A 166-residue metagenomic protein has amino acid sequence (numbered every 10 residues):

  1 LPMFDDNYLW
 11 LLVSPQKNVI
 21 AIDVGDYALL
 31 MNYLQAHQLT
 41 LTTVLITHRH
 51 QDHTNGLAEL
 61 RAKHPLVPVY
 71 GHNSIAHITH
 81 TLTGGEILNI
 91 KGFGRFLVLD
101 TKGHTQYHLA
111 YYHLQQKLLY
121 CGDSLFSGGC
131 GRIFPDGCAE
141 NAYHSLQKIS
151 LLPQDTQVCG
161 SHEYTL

Functional and structural regions predicted by a protein language model:
L1-H37, Y111-G122: Conserved beta-strand hairpin/beta-sheet module of binuclear metal-dependent hydrolase folds, prominently
F4-D6, V19, D26-L99: Active-site HxH/HxHxD metal-binding segment of metal-dependent hydrolases
L11-V13, I87-L114, L118, L151: Core dinuclear metal-dependent hydrolase active-site scaffold
L12, D23, H48, L60 (+4 more regions): Divalent metal-coordination and catalytic microenvironments
A21, P68-Y70, L119, C159: Structural detector of well-ordered beta-strand residues that form the stable sheet scaffold of enzyme domains
V44-T54, T101-Y107, C159-T165: Histidine-centered catalytic micro-motifs
Q106-L166: Metallo-beta-lactamase
